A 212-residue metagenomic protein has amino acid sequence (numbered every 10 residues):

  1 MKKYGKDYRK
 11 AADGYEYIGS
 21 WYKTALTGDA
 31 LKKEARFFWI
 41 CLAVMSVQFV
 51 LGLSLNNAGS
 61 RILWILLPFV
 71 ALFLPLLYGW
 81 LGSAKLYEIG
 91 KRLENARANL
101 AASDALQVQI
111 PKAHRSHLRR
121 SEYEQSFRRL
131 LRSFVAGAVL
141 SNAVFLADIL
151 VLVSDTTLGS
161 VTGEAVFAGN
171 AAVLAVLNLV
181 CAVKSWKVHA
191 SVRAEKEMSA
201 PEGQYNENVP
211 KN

Functional and structural regions predicted by a protein language model:
M1-A30: N-terminal, intrinsically disordered, low-complexity segments that immediately precede the first transmembrane helix
G28-C41, S116-N142: Loop-to-transmembrane boundary segments
I40-L42, V47-G90, V176-V180: Hydrophobic alpha-helical membrane-embedded segments
V47-L51, V135-N170: Alpha-helical transmembrane segments and their membrane-interface junctions in multi-pass membrane proteins
L74-I110, A182-A190: Membrane-water interface of transmembrane alpha-helices
N95-S133, P201-Y205: Short membrane-interface loop/juxtamembrane segments of multi-pass integral membrane proteins
L158-G159, G163-K184, V192: N-terminal pre-domain segments used for targeting or regulation
V183-N212: Cytosolic/matrix-facing juxtamembrane and C-terminal tails of multi-pass cellular membrane proteins
